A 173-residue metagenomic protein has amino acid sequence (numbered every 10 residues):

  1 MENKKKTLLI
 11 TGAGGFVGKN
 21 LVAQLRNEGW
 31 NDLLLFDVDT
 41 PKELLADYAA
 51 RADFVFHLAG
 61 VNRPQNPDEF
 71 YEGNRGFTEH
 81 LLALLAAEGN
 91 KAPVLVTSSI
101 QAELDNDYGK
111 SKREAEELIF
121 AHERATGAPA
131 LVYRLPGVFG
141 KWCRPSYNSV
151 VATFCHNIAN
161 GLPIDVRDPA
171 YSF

Functional and structural regions predicted by a protein language model:
E2-K5, G89: Short, flexible coil/linker segments at domain boundaries that flank nucleotide/cofactor-interacting
K5-E28: N-terminal Rossmann NAD(P)H-binding glycine-rich loop of SDR-like oxidoreductase domains
T7, D53-F54, P93: Structural motif
T11, E79-E117, A121-T126, A130-Y133: Conserved Rossmann-fold NAD(P)-dependent oxidoreductase catalytic core, especially the SDR/UDP-sugar
R26-Y48: Adenosine-cofactor binding site in Rossmann-like domains, unifying the SAM/SAH pocket of S-adenosylmethionine-dependent
T40-E88, Q101-D105: NAD(P)H-binding glycine-rich loop region in Rossmannoid oxidoreductase-like domains and their noncatalytic homologs
E117-W142, H156-S172: Conserved beta-loop-beta element that borders a ligand/cofactor-binding pocket
G140-V151: Glycine/proline-rich active-site loop of Rossmann-fold NAD(P)-dependent oxidoreductases
